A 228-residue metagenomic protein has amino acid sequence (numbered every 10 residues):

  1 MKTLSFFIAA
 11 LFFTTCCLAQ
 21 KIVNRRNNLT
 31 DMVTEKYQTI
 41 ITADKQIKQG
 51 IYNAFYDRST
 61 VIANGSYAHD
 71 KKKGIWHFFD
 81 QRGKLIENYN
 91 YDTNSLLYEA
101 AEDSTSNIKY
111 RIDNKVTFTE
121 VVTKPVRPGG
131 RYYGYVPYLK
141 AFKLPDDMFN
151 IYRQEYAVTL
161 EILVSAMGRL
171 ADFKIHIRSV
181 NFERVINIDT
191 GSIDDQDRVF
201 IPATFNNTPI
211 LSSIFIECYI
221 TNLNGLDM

Functional and structural regions predicted by a protein language model:
M1-R26, M228: Bacterial Sec-dependent N-terminal signal peptides
K21-M228: Charge-biased low-complexity segments
